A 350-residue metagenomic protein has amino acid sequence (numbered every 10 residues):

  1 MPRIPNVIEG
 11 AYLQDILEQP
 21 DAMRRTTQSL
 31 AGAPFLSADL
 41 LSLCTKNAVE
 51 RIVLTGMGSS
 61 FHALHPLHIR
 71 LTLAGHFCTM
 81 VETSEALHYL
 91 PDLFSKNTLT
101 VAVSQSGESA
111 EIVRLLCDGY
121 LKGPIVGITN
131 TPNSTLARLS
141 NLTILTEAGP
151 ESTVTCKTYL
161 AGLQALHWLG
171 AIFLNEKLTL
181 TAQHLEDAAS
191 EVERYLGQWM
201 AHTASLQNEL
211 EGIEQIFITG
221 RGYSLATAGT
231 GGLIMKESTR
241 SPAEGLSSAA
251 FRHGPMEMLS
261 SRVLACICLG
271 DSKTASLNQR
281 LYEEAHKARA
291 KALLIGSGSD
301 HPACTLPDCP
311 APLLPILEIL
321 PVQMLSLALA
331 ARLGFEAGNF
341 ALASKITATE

Functional and structural regions predicted by a protein language model:
M1-I4, E237: Short, charged low-complexity linear motifs
R3-A22, V126, P150-Y159, L306-I319: A cross-family phosphate/adenosyl-ligand binding-site feature
A11-V53, L142-L145, G149-L264, G334-E350: Active-site phosphate/pyrophosphate-binding segments
L43-S190, R221, L264, C268-P312 (+1 more regions): Glycine-rich phosphate-binding loops that contact phosphosugars or nucleotide phosphates
L73, E237, K287, A331-R332: Residues at alpha-helix termini
G231, N278-L281, E318, A341: Composition- and surface-driven signal marking solvent-exposed, interaction-prone regions in large proteins
T305-E350: Peripheral docking tails and interdomain loops at the edges of cofactor- or intermediate-handling domains
